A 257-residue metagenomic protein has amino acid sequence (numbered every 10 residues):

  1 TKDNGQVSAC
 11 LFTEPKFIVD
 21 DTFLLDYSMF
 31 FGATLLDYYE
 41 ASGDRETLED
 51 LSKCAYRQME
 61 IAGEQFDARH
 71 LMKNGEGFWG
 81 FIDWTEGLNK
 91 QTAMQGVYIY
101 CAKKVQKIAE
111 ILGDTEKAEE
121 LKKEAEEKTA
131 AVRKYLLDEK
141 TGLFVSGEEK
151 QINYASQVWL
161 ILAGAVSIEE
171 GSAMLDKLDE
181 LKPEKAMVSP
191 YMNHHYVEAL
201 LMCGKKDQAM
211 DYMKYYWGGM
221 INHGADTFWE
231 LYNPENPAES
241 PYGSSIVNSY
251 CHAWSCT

Functional and structural regions predicted by a protein language model:
T1-T257: Active-site core of glycosidic bond-cleaving carbohydrate-active enzymes
